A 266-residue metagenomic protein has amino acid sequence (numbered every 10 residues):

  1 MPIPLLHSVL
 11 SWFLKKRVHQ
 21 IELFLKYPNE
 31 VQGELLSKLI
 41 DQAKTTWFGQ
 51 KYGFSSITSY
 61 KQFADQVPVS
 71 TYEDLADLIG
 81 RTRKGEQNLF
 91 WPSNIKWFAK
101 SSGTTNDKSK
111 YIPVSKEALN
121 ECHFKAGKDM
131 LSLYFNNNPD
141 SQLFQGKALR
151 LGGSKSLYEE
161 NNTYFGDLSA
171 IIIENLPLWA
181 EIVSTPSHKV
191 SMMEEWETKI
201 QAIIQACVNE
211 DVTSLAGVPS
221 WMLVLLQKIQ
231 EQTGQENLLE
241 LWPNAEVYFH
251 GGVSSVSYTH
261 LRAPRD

Functional and structural regions predicted by a protein language model:
M1-D266: Active-site phosphate/ATP/adenylate-binding loop shared across adenylate-forming ligases
